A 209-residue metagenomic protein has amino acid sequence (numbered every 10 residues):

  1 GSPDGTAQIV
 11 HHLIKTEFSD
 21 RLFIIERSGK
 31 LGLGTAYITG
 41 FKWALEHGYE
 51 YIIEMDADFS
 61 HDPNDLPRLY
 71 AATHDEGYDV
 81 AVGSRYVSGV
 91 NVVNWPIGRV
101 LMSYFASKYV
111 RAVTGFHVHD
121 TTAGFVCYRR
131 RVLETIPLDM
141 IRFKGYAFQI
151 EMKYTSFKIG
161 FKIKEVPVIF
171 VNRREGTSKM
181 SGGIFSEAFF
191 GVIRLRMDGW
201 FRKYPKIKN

Functional and structural regions predicted by a protein language model:
G1-Q8, F59: A conserved acidic beta->alpha catalytic loop
G5, D20-L22: Short loop->beta transition adjacent to catalytic acidic/histidine clusters or analogous donor-positioning motifs
G5, I9-H12, T39, R68: Alpha-helical transmission elements in cytosolic ATPase-linked domains
H11-H12, K42, E46, A71 (+2 more regions): Short, well-ordered alpha-helices that flank and scaffold nucleotide-derived cofactor binding pockets
T16-S19, E46, D75, G160: Alpha-helix termination/capping residues and helix-transition junctions
F18, V113-G115, L138-N209: Hydrophobic helical membrane-anchoring modules
F23-E46, Y51, P63-Y146, R173-F190: Acceptor/aglycone-binding surface of glycosyltransferases and processive sugar-polymer synthases
